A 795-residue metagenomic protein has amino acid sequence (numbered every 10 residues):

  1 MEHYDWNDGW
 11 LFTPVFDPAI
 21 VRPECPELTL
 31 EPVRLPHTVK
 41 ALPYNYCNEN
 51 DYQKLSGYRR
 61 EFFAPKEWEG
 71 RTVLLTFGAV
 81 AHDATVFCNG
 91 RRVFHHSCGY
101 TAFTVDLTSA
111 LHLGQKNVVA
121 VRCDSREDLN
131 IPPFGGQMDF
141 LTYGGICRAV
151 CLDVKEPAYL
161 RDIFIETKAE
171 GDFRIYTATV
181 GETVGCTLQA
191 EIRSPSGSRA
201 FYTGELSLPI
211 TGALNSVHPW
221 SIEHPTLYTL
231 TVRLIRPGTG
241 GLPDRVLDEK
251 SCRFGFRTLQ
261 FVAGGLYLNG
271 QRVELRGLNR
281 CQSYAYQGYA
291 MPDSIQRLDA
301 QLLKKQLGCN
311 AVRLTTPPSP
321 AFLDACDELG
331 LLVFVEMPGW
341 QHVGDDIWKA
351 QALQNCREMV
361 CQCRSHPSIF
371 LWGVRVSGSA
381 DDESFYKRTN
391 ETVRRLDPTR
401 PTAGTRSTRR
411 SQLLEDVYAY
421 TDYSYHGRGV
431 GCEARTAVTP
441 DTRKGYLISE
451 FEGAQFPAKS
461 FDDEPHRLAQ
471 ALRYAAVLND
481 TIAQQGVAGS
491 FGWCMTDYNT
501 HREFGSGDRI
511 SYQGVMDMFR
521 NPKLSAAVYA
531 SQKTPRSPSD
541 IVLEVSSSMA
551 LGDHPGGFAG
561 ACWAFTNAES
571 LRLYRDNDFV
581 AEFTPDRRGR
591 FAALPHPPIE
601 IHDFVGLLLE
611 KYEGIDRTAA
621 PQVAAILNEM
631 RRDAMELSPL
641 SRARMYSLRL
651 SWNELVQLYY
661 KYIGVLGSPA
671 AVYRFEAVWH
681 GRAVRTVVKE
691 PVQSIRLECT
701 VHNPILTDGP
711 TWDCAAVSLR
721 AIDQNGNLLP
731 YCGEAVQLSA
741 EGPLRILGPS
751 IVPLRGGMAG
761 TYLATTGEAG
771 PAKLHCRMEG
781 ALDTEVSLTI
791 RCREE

Functional and structural regions predicted by a protein language model:
M1-P43, R122, A471, A475-L478 (+5 more regions): Accessory carbohydrate-binding/adhesion or oligomerization-edge regions at the termini of glycan-active proteins
H3-F16, T38, E49, Q53-L160 (+6 more regions): Accessory beta-strand-rich segments of carbohydrate-active enzymes
V39-A64, W68-T76, A81-C88, F94-H95 (+5 more regions): Active-site-adjacent substrate/metal-binding segments within catalytic domains of carbohydrate-active enzymes
Y58-R60, T101-V105, L206-G212, A759-T761: Short strand-edge motifs at loop-to-beta-strand transitions and within beta-strands of extracellular beta-rich domains
H112-K116, G181-Q260: Extended acidic/polar, glycine-enriched regions that form or flank non-catalytic beta-rich accessory modules
D124-I131, P237-L242, W679-V684, E779-T784: Short acidic/polar inter-strand loop motif in beta-rich domains
R174-Y176, Q301-K305, N310-A527, Q532 (+4 more regions): Substrate-binding/catalytic cleft of secreted carbohydrate-active enzymes, primarily glycoside hydrolases
L268, G489, T500-H501, S506-S511 (+3 more regions): The feature marks long extracellular or luminal low-complexity segments
